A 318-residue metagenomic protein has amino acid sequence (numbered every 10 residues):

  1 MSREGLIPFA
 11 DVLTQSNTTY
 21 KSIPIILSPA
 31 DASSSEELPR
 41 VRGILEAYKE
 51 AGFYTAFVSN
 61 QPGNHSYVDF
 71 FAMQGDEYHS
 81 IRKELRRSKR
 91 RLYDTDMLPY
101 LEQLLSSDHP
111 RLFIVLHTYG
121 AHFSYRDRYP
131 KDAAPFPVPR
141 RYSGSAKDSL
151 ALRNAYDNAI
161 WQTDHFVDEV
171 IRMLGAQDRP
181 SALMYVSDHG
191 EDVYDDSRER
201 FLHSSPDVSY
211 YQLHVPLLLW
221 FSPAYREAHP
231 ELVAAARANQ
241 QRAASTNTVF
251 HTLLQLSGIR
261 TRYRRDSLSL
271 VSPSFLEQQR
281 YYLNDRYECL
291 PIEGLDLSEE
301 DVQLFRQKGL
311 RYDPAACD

Functional and structural regions predicted by a protein language model:
M1-R141, T246, H251-S272: Active-site-proximal alpha/beta segments of enzymes that process anionic O-linked groups
I26, Y48, L116, V167 (+4 more regions): Generic structural signal for small/hydrophobic residues in well-ordered secondary structure, especially within
P29, D148-L152, P230-R237: Flexible glycine/proline-enriched surface loops and loop-helix/loop-strand junctions
A30-S35, D157, R237-N239: Second-shell loop/turn segments in exported
E46, Q103, R172-D178, V193 (+2 more regions): Membrane-interface soluble catalytic domains
S59, S187, F221: Short beta-strand/turn micro-motifs composed of small residues that flank or help shape donor/cofactor-binding pockets
P99-S106, P139-V186, Y211-L213, L219 (+2 more regions): A long, amphipathic alpha-helix that forms part of the scaffold/cap immediately adjacent to metal-dependent active
G120-H122, S187-S197, P273-L276: Acidic helix/loop microenvironments that form the catalytic cleft of cell-wall polysaccharide enzymes
